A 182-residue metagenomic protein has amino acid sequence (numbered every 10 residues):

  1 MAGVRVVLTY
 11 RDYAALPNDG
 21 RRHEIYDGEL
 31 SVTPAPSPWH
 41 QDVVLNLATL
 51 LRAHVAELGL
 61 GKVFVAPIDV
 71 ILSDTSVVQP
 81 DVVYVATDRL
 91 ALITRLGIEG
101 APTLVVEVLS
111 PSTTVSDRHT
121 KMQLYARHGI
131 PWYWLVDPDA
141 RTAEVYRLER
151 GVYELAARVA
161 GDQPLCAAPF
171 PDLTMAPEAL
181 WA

Functional and structural regions predicted by a protein language model:
M1-A182: Gly/Pro/Ser/Thr-rich low-complexity, intrinsically disordered segments predominantly at protein N-termini
